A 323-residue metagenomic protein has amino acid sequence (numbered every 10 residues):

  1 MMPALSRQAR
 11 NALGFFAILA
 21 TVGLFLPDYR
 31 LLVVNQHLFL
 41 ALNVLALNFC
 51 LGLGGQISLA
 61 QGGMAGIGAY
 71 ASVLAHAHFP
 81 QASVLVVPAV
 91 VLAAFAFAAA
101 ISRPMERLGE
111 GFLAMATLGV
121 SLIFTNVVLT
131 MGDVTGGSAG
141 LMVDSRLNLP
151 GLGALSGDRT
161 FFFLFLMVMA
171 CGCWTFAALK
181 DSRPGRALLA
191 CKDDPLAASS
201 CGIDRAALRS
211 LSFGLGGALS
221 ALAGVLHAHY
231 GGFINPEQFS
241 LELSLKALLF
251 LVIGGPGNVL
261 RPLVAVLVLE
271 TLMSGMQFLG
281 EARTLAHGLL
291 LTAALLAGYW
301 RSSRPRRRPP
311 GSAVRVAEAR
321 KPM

Functional and structural regions predicted by a protein language model:
M1-I18, M142, C191-L208, L272-M323: Cytosolic-side transmembrane-helix boundaries in multi-pass membrane proteins
M1-L42, A71, P80-V86, G157-R159 (+2 more regions): Membrane-interfacial amphipathic/re-entrant helices at transmembrane-helix boundaries
G23-A77, R103-L113, A190, P195-S199 (+1 more regions): Single transmembrane alpha-helix segments in multi-pass membrane proteins
L40, G66-Y70, V91-F95, G119-I123 (+8 more regions): Residue-level recognition of pore/gate-forming positions within transmembrane alpha-helices of multi-pass
G62, V87, R209-L296, R307: Transmembrane alpha-helical segments in multi-pass inner-membrane proteins
F79-L122, V264-V266: Alpha-helical transmembrane segments within multi-pass membrane transporters and channels
V120-A154, G185, S302-R308: Extracellular/periplasmic helix-loop junction at the C-terminal end of a transmembrane helix in multi-pass membrane
L155-N235: Helix-loop-helix "hairpin" substructures at the membrane interface of multi-pass membrane proteins
